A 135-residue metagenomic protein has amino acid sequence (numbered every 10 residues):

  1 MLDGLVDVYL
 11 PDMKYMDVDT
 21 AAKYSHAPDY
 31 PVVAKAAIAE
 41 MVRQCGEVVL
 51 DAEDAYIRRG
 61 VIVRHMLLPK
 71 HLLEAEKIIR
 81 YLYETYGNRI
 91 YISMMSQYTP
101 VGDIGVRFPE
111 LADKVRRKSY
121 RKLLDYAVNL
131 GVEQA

Functional and structural regions predicted by a protein language model:
M1-P109: Conserved AdoMet/S-adenosylmethionine-binding subsite of the radical SAM
E47-V49, A55-I57, K118-A135: C-terminal accessory region of radical SAM enzymes
E76-I79, R117-R121: Short amphipathic alpha-helical segment that frequently serves as the phosphate-/nucleotide-binding helix
E110-V115: Acceptor-substrate binding/catalytic loop of class I
